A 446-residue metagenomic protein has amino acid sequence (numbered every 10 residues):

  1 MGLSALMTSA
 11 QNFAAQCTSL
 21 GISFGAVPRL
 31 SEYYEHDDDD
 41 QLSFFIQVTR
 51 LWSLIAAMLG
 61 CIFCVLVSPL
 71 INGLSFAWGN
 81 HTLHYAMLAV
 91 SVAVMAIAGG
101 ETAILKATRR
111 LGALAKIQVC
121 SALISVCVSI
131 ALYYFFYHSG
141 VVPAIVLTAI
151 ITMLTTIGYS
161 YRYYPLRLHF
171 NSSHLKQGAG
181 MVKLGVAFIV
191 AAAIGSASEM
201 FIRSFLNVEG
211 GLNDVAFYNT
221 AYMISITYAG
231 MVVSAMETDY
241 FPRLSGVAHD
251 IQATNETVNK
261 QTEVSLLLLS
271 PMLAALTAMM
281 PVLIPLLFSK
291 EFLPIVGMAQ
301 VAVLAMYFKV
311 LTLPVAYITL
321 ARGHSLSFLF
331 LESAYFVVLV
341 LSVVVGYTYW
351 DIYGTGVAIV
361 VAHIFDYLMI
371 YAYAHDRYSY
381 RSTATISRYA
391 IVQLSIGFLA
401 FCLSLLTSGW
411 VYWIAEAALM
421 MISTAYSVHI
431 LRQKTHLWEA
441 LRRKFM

Functional and structural regions predicted by a protein language model:
M1, N72-G73, V190-M231, P242-G246 (+1 more regions): Helix-terminus/linker motif at the lipid-water interface of multi-pass membrane proteins
G2-S19, V48-L51, A187, I202-L206 (+4 more regions): Alpha-helical transmembrane segments of polytopic membrane transporters and translocases
L20-H36, A107, A221, S225-L269 (+1 more regions): Helix-loop junctions and terminal segments of transmembrane helices in multi-pass membrane transport/translocation
Q47-A77, M87, V126-C127, Y134 (+5 more regions): Alpha-helical transmembrane segments of multi-pass membrane transport and lipid-handling proteins
L51-M200: Hydrophobic transmembrane helix module of multi-pass membrane transport proteins
A93-I117, S139, V303-A334, A372-Y378: Membrane-interface junctions at transmembrane-helix termini in multi-pass inner-membrane proteins
T156-E199, D239-E256, R377-I391, E439-R443: Interhelical loop/hinge segments that connect adjacent transmembrane helices in multipass membrane
F401-M446: Membrane-proximal transmembrane or re-entrant/amphipathic helices at the cytosolic face
